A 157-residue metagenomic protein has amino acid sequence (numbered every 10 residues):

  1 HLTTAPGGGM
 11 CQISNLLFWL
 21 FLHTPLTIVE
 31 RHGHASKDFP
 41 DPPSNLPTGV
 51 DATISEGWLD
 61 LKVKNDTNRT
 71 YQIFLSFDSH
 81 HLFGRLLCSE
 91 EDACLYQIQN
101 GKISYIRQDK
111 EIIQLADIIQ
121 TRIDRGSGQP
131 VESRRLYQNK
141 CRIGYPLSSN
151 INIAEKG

Functional and structural regions predicted by a protein language model:
H1-G157: Well-ordered beta-sheet/strand-loop patches within structured domains
